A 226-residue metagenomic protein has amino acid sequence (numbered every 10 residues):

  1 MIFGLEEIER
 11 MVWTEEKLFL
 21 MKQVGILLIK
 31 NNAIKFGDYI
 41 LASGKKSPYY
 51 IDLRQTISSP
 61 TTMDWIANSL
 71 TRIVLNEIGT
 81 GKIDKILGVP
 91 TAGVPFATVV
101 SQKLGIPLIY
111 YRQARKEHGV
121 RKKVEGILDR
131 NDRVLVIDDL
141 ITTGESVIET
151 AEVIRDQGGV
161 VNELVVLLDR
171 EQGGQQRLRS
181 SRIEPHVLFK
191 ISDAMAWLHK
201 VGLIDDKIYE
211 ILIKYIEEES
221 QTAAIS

Functional and structural regions predicted by a protein language model:
M1-I137, E145-S226: PRPP-associated nucleotide enzymes
